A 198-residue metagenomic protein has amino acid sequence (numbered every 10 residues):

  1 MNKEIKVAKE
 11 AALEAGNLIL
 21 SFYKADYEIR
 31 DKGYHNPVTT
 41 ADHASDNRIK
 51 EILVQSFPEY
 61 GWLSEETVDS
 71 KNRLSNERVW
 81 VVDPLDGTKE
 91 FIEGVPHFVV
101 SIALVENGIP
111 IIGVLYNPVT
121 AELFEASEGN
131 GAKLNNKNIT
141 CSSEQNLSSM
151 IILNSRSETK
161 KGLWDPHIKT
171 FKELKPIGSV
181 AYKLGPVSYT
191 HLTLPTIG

Functional and structural regions predicted by a protein language model:
M1-L85, P166: N-terminal subdomain of lithium-sensitive/metallo-dependent phosphomonoesterases centered on the IMPase/IPPase/PAP
I19, D42, L53, T88 (+4 more regions): Residue-level signal for inorganic ion chemistry
V68-D69, D86-K89, T120, T196: Short, glycine/acidic-enriched loop or turn micro-motifs at the edges of active sites
K71-S75, G94-V95, Y116: Short loop/turn motifs at secondary-structure junctions and domain boundaries
N76, F171-K172, L192: Short, well-ordered alpha-helix to beta-strand connector turns
V81-G113: Glycine-rich active-site/cofactor-binding loop and its immediate structural neighborhood
A103-G185: Acidic beta-strand-loop-alpha-helix segment within the catalytic core of divalent metal-dependent phosphate-processing
H191-G198: Single conserved hydrophobic/aromatic residue that forms the stacking wall/gate of nucleotide- or nucleobase-binding
